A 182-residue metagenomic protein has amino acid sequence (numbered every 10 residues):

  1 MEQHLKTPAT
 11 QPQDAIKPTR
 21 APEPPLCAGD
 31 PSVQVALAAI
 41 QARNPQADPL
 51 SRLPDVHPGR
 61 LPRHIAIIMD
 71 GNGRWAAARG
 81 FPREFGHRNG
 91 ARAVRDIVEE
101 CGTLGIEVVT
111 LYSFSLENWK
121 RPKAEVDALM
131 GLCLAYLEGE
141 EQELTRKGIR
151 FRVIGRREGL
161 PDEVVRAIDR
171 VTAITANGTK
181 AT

Functional and structural regions predicted by a protein language model:
E2-T182: Flexible, compositionally biased loop and terminal segments
